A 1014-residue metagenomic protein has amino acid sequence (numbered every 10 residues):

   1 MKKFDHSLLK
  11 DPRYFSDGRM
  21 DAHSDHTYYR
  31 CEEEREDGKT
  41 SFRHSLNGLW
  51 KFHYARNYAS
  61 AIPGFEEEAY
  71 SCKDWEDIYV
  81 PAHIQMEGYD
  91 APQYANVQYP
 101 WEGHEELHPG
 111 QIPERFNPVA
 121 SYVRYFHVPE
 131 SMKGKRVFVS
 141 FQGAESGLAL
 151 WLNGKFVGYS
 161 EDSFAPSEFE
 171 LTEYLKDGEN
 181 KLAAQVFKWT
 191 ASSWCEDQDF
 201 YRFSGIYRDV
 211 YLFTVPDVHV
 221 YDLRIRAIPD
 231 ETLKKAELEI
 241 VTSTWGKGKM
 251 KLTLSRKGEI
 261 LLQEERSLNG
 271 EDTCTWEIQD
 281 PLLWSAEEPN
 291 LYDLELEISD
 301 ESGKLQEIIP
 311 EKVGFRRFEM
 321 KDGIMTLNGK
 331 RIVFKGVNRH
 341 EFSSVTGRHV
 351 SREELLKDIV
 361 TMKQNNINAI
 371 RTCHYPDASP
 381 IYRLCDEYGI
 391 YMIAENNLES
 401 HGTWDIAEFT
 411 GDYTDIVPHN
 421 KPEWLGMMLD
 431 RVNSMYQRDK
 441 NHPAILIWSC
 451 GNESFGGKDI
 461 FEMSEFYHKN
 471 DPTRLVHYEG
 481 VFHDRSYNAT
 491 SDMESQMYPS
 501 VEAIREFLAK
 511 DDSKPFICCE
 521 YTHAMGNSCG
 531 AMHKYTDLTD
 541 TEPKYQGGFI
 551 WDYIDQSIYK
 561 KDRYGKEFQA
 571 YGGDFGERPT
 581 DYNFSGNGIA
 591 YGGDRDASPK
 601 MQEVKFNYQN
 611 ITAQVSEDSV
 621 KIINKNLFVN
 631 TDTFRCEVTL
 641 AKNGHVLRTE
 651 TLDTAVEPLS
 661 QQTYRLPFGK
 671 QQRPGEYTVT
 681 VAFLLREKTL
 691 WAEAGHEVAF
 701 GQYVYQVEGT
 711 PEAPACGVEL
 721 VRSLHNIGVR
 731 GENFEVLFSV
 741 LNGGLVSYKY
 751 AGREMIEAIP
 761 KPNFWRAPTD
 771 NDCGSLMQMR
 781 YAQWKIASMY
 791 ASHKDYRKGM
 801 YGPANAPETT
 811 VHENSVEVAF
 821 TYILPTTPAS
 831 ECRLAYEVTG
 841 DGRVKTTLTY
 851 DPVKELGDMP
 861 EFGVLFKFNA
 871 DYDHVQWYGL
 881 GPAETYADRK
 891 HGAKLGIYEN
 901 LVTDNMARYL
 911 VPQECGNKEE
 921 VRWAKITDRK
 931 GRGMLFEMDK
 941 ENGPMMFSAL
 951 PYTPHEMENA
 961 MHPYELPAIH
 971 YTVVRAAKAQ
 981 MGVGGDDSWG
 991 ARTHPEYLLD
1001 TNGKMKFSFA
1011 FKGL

Functional and structural regions predicted by a protein language model:
K2-F4, L8-K10, Y14-M20, E36-D37 (+10 more regions): Accessory beta-strand-rich segments of carbohydrate-active enzymes
K2-G38, D77, V97, W194 (+3 more regions): Extended substrate-binding grooves/exosites of carbohydrate-active enzymes
Q85-M86, Q93-A95, G143, K188 (+4 more regions): Beta-strand/loop-rich accessory regions of lumenal/periplasmic or secreted enzymes, predominantly carbohydrate-active
M86, A91, N96-I112, E161-S163 (+12 more regions): An acidic-aromatic loop/edge-strand motif
Y122-R124, A165-F169, G270-W276, Q662-L666 (+1 more regions): Short strand-edge motifs at loop-to-beta-strand transitions and within beta-strands of extracellular beta-rich domains
K176-E179, S243-E319, Y677-A715: Extended acidic/polar, glycine-enriched regions that form or flank non-catalytic beta-rich accessory modules
E196-V220, G565-D618, K625-T633, A641-H645 (+6 more regions): Catalytic cores of secreted or luminal carbohydrate-active enzymes
E265-D280, G644-P674: Intrinsically disordered, low-complexity Pro/Gly/Ser/Thr-rich segments with frequent PxxP/GP/PP motifs and embedded
